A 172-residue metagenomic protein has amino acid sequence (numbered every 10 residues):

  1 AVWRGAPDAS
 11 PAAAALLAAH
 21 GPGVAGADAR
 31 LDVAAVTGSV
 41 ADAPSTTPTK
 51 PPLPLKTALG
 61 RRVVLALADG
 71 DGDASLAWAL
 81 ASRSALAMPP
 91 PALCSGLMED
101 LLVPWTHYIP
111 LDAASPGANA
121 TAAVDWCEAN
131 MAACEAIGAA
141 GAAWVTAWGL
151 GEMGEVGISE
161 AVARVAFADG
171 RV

Functional and structural regions predicted by a protein language model:
V2-P54: Phosphate-/polyanion-interacting regions in eukaryotic proteins
P52-V172: Catalytic binding pocket for nucleotide-activated donors in carbohydrate/polymer assembly enzymes
